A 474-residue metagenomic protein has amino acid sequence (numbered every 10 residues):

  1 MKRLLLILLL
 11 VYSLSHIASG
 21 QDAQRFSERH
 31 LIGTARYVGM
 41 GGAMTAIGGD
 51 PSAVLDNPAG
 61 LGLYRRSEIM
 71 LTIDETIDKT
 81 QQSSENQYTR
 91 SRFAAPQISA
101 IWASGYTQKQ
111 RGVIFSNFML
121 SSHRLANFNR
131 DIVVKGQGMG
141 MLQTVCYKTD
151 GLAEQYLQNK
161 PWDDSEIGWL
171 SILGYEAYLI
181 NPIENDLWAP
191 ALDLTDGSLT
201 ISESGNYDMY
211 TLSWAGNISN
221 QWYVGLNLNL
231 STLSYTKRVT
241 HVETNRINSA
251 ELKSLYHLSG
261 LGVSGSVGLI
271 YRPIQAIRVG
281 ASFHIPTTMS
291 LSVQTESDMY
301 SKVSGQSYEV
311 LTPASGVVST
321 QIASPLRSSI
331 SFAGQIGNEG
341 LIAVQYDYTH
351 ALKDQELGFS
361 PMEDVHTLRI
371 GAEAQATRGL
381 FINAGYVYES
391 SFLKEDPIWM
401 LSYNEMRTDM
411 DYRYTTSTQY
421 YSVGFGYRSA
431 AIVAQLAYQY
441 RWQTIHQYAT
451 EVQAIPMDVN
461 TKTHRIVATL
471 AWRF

Functional and structural regions predicted by a protein language model:
M1-Q24: Bacterial Sec-dependent N-terminal signal peptides
Y12-S13, S67, I432: Alpha-helical transmembrane segments and their juxtamembrane interfaces
Q21-I32, Y37, A103-F474: Outer-membrane beta-barrel porins/channels
A35, I47-D56, G62-G138, G205-D208: Outer-membrane beta-barrel translocator/receptor signature
